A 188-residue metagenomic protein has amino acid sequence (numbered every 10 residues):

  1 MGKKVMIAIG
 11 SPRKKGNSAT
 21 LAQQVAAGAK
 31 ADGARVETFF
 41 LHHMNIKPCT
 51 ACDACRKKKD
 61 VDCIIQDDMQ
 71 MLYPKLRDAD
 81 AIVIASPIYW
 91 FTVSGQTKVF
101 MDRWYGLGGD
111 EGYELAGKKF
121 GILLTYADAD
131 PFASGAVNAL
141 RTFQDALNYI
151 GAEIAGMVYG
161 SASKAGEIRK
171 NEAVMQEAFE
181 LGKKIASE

Functional and structural regions predicted by a protein language model:
M1-D110, Y159, A165-E188: N-terminal beta1-alpha1-beta2 submodule of the flavodoxin-like/Rossmannoid cofactor-binding fold
G95-Q96, G109-G156: Short, glycine-/small-residue-rich phosphate/pyrophosphate-handling segment
